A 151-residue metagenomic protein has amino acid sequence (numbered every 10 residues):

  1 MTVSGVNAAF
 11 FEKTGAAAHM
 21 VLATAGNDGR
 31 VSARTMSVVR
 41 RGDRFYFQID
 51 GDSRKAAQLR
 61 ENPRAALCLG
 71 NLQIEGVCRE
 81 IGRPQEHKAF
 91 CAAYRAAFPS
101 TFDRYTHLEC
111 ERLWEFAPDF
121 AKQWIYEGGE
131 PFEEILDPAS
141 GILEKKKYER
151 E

Functional and structural regions predicted by a protein language model:
M1-M20, S140-E151: Extreme N-terminal tail/first-helix region
S4-N7, F11, G15, G42-F45 (+2 more regions): Generic structural signal for short, solvent-exposed loop/turn connectors between secondary structure elements
V6-F10, K55, F90: Hydrophobic alpha-helical segments typical of transmembrane helices and their membrane-interface/capping positions
E12, S37, A57, R104-T106: Short secondary-structure boundary/capping segments
A16-V21, R95-P99: Short Pro/Gly-enriched beta-strand edge/turn motifs at strand-loop
A17-G51, A57-R60, A65-L69: Short beta-strand segments
L72-E151: Charged, gly/pro-rich active-site loop segments
